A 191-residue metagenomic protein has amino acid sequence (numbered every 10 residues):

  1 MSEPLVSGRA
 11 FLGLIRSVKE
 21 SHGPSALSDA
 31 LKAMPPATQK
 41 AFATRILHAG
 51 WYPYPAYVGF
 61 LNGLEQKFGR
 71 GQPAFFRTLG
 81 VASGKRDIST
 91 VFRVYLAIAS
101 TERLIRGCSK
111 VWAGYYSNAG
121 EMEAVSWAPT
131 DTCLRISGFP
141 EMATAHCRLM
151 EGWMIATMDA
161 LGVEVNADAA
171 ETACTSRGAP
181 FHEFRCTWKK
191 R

Functional and structural regions predicted by a protein language model:
M1-R70: N-terminal leader/assembly segments
P24, V163-V165: Surface-exposed helix-capping loop/turn segments at secondary-structure junctions
P35-Q39, Q72, G84-D87, M154: Short alpha-helix boundary/capping elements
I46-L149, N166, A173: Amphipathic interaction/junction segments at domain boundaries or subunit interfaces
S137-F139, T187-R191: Solvent-exposed residues in well-ordered beta-strands and their adjoining turns, especially edge/terminal strands
R148-G162: Short, non-transmembrane amphipathic alpha-helical segments
A167-W188: Beta-rich nucleic-acid/ligand-interaction surfaces
